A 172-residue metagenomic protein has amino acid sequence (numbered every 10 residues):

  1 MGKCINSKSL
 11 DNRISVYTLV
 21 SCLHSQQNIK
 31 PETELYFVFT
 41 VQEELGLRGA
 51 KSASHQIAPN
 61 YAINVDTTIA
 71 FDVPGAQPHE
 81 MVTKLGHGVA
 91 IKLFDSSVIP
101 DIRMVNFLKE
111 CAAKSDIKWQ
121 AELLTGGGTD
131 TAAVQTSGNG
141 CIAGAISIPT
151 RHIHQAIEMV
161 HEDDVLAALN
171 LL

Functional and structural regions predicted by a protein language model:
G2-E44, A168-L172: Alpha-helical metal-binding/catalytic segments enriched in His/Glu/Asp
S9-D11, Q27-P31, S54-I57, T83-K84 (+1 more regions): Solvent-exposed alpha-helices and their adjacent loops that cap or buttress functional pockets in soluble metabolic
V38-L45, T67-I69, T150-H152: Acidic, glycine-rich active-site loops and adjacent beta-strand->loop/helix elements that engage anionic groups
T40-R48, L124-G128: Active-site glycine- and acidic-residue-rich loops that bind and position anionic ligands or nucleotide-like cofactors
L47-K51, V73-Q77, A132-A133, A156-I157: Short, well-ordered secondary-structure micro-motifs
A53-V73: A glycine-rich helix N-cap at a beta->alpha junction
P59, A76-V89: Active-site loop ensemble at the mouth of alpha/beta enzyme cores that anchors a bound cofactor
T83-L169: Active-site-adjacent substrate-binding region of metalloamidase/peptidase-like peptide-processing proteins
